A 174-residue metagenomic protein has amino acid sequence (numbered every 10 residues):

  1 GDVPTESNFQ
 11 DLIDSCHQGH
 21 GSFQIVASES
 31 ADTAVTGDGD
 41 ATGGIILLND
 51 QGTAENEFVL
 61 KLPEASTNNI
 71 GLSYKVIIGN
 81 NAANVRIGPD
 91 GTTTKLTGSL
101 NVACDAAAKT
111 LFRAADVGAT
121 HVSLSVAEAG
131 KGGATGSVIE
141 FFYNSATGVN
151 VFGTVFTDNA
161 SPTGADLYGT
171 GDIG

Functional and structural regions predicted by a protein language model:
G1-V3, T67, A134: A broadly tuned, weak detector of single residues within folded domains
D2-D11: Extracellular interaction modules
L12, H17-R113, F142-G174: Exposed extracellular interaction/assembly regions and N-terminal maturation sites
A114-V126: Short Pro/Gly-enriched beta-strand edge/turn motifs at strand-loop
V126-G133: Exposed beta-sheet edge/beta-hairpin loop segments within beta-rich domains
T135-Y143: Extracellular disulfide-bonded cysteine-rich modules/repeats
